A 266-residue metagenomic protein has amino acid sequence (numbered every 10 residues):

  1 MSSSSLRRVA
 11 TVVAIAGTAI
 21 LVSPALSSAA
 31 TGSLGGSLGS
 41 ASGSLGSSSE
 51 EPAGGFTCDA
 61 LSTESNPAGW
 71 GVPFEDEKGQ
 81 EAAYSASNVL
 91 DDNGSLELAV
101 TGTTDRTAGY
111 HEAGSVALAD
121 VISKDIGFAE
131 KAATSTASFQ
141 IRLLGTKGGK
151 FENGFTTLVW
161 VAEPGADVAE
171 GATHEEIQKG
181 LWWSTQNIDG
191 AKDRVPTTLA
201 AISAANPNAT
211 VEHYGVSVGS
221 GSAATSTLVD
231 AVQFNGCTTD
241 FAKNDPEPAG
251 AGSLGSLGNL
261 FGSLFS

Functional and structural regions predicted by a protein language model:
M1-T31: Secretory targeting and sorting signals
A29-S49, A251-S266: A taxonomically broad motif for mature regions of secreted/extracellular, amphipathic or lipid/surface-interacting
P52-N93: Extracellular glycan-recognition surfaces and repeat-rich motifs
Y84-A108: Short carbohydrate-recognition loop motifs
A108-S115: N-terminal post-signal-peptidase region of extra-cytosolic proteins
S115-V116, D120-I122, A129-D193: Extracellular ligand-binding interfaces
I126-E130, Y214-V216: Extracellular beta-strand-rich recognition modules
S138-Q140, E170-P246: Extracellular beta-strand ligand-recognition surfaces/modules
